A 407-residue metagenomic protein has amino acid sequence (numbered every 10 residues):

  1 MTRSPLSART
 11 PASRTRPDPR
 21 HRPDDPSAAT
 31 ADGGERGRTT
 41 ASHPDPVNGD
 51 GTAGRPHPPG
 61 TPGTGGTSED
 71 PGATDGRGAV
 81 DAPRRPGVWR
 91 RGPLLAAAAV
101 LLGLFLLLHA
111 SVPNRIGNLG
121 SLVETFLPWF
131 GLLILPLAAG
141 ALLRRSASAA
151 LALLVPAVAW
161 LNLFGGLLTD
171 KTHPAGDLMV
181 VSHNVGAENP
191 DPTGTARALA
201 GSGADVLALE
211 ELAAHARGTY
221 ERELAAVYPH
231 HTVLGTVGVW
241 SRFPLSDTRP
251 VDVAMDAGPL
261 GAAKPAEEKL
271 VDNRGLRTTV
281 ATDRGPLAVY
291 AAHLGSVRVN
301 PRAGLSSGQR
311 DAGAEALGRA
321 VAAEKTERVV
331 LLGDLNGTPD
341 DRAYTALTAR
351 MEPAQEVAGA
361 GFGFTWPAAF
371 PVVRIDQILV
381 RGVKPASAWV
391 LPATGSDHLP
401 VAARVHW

Functional and structural regions predicted by a protein language model:
M1-G87: Actinobacteria-biased recognition of intrinsically disordered, low-complexity terminal regions
T2-H21, D81, R85-L122, F126-A139 (+3 more regions): Metal-dependent phosphoester-hydrolase catalytic domains
R38-T40, A79-D81, R85-G92, W160-D177: Protein maturation boundaries and topogenic segments
A139-A147, L245: Structural signal for the C-terminal ends of transmembrane alpha-helices and the immediately following loop
L151-R197, G201, T248-D252: N-terminal signal-anchor transmembrane helix
G186-A200, L212-W407: Soluble catalytic domains of enzymes that build or remodel membrane lipids, polysaccharides, and related
